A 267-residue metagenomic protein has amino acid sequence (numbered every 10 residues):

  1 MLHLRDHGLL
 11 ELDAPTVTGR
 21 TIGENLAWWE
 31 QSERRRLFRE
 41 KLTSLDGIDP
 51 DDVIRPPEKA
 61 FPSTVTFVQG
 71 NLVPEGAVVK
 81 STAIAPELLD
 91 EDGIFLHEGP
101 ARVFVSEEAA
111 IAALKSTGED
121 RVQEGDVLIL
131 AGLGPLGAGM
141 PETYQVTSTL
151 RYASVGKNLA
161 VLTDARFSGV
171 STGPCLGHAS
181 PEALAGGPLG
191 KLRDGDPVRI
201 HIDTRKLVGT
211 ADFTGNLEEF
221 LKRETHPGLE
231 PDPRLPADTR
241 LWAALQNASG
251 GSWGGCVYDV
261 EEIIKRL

Functional and structural regions predicted by a protein language model:
M1-N158, T163-A183, G187-L267: Catalytic or ion-coupling anion/metal-binding cores of large enzyme and transporter domains
